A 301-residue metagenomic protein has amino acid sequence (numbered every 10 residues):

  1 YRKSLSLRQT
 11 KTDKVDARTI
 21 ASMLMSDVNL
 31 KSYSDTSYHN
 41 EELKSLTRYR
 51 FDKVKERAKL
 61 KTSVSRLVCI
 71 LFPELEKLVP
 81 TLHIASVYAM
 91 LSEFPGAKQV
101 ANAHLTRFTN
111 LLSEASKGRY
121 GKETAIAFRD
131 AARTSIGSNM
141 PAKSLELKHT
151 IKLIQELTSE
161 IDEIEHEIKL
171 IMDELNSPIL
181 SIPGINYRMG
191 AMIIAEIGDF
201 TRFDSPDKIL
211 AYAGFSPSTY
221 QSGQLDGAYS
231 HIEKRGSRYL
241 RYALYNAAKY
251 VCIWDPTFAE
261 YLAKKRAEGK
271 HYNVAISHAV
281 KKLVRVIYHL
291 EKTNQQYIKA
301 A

Functional and structural regions predicted by a protein language model:
Y1-A301: A detector of single, family-specific signature residues that are central to catalytic or substrate-handling motifs
